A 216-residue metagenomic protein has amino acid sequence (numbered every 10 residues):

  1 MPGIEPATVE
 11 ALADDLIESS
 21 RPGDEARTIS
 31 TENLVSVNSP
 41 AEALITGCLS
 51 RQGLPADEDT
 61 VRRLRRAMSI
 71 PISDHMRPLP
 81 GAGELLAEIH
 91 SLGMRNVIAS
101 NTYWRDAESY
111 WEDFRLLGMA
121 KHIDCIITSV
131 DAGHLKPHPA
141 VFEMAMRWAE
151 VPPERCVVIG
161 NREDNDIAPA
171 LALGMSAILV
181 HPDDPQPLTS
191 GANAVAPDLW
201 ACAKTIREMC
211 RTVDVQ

Functional and structural regions predicted by a protein language model:
M1-L92: N-terminal helical cap/lid subdomain that shapes the substrate entry/recognition surface in HAD-like hydrolases
P2-A7, P55, G83, A87-H90 (+1 more regions): Asp-based, Mg2+/Mn2+-dependent phosphohydrolase catalytic module
